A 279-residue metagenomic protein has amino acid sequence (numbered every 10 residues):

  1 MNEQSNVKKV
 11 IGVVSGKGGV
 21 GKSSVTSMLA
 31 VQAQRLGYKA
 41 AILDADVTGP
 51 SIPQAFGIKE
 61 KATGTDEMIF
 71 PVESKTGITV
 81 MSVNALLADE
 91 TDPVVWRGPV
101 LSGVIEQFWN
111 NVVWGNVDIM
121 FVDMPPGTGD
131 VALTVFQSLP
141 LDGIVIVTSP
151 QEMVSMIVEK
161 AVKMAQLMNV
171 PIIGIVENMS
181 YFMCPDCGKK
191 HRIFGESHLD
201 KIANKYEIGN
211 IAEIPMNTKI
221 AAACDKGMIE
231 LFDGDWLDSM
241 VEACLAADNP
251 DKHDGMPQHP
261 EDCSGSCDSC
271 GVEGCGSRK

Functional and structural regions predicted by a protein language model:
M1, V162-K279: C-terminal lobe/tail of nucleotide-utilizing enzymes
M1-V10: Acidic-aromatic/histidine active-site loop/patch
V7, G18, D44, I52 (+7 more regions): Residue-level signature of catalytic and energy-coupling elements of molecular machines, predominantly ATP/GTP-dependent
K9-D46, V162: Walker A/P-loop phosphate-binding motif and the immediately C-terminal alpha-helix
K39-E90, S102: Phosphate-binding loop that captures ATP/GTP phosphates
D46, G64-D66, V83-T134: Switch II (G3) loop of P-loop NTPases
T76-T79, N116-M120, G143: Loop/turn-to-beta-strand initiation segments
Q107-N116, V131-M153, V158: Inter-motif core of Ras-like GTPase G domains
